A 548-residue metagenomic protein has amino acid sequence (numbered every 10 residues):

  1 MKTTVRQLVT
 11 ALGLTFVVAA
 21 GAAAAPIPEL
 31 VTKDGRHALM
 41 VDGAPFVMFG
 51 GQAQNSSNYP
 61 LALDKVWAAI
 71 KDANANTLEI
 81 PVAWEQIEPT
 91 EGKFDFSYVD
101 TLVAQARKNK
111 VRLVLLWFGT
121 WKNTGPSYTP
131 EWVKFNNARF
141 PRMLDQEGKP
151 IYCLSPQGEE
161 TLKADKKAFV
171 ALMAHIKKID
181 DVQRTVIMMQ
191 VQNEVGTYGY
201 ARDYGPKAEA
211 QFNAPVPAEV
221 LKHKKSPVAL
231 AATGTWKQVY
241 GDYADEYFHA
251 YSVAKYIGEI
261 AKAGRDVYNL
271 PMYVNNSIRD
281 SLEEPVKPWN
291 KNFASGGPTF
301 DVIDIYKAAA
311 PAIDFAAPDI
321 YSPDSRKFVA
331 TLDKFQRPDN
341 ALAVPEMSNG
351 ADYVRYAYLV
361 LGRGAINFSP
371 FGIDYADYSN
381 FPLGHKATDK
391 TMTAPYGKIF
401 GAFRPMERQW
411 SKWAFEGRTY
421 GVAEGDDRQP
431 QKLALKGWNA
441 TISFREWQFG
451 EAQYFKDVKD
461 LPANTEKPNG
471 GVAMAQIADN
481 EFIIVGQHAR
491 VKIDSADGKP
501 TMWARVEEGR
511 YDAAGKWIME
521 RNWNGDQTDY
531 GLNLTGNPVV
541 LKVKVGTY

Functional and structural regions predicted by a protein language model:
V9-A19: Bacterial N-terminal signal peptides
A24-N76: N-terminal carbohydrate-binding accessory modules
M48-N58, P81-V99, Q146-K167, I179 (+4 more regions): The substrate-binding groove and active-site-proximal loops of carbohydrate-active enzymes, especially glycoside
A62-F140, V253-N269: Aromatic-lined substrate-binding rim segments of carbohydrate-active enzymes
V111, G258-L270, D301-Q409: Catalytic-core region of carbohydrate-active enzymes that cleave or remodel glycosidic bonds
A138-I303: Polysaccharide-binding and catalytic clefts of secreted carbohydrate-active enzymes
Y358-I493: Aromatic- and carboxylate-lined catalytic core of secreted/periplasmic carbohydrate-active enzymes
R445, F449-M474, D479-Y548: C-terminal beta-sandwich/jelly-roll accessory domains of carbohydrate-active enzymes
